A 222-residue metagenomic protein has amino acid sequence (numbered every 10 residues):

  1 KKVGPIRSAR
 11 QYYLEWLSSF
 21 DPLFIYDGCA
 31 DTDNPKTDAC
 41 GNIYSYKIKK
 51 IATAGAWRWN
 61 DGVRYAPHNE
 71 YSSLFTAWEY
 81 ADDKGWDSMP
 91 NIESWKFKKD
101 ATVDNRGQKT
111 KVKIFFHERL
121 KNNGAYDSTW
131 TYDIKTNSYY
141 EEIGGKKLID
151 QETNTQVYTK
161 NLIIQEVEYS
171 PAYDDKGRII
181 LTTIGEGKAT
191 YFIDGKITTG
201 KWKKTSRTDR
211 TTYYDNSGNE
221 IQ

Functional and structural regions predicted by a protein language model:
K2-Q222: A surface/extracellular/periplasmic glyco- and lipid-processing/surface-interacting theme
